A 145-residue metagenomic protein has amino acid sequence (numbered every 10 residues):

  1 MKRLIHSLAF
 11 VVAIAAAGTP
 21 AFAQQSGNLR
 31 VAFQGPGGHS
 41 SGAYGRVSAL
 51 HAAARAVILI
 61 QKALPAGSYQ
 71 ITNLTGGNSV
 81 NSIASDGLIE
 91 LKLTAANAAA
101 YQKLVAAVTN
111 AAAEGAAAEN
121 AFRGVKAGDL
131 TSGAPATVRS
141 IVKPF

Functional and structural regions predicted by a protein language model:
M1-A9: Bacterial N-terminal signal peptides that target proteins for export
A9-A17: Bacterial N-terminal signal peptides
T19-A23: Sec/Tat signal peptide C-region and signal peptidase I cleavage site
Q24-F145: Midchain, well-structured core segments that form catalytic/ion-binding scaffolds
